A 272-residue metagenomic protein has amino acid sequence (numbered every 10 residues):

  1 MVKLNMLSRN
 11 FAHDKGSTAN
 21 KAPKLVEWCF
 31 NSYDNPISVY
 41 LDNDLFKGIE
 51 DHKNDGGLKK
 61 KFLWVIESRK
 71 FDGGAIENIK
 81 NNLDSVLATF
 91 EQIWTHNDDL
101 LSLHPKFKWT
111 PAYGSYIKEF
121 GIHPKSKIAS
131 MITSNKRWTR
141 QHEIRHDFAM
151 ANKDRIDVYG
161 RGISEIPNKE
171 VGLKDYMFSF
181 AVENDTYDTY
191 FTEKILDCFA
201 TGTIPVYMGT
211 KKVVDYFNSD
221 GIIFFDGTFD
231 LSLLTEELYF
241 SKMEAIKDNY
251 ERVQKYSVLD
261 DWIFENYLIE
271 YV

Functional and structural regions predicted by a protein language model:
V2-V65, R69-I156, E165-V272: Pol beta-like nucleotidyltransferase catalytic core
G160: Short loop/edge segments at beta-strand edges and connector loops that shape dinucleotide/nucleotide cofactor-binding
